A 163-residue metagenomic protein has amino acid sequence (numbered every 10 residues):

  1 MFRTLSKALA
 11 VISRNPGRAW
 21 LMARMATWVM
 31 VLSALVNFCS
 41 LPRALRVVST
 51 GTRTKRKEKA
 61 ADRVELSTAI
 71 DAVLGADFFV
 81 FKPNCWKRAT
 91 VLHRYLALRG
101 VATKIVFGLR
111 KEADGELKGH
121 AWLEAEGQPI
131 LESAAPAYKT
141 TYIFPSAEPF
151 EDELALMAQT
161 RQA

Functional and structural regions predicted by a protein language model:
M1-R56, S67-F81, L98, A134 (+1 more regions): N-terminal accessory/pre-domain segments preceding catalytic cores
T50-K59, E112-L117: Short, mixed-charge aromatic SLiMs
A61, D77, P83-N84, K111: Residues that cap or flank secondary-structure elements
D62-L66: Generic alpha-helical segment signature
N84-T90: Acidic, low-complexity glycine/serine/threonine-rich segments
T90-Q159: Hydrophobic/aromatic-rich core segments of domains that either
